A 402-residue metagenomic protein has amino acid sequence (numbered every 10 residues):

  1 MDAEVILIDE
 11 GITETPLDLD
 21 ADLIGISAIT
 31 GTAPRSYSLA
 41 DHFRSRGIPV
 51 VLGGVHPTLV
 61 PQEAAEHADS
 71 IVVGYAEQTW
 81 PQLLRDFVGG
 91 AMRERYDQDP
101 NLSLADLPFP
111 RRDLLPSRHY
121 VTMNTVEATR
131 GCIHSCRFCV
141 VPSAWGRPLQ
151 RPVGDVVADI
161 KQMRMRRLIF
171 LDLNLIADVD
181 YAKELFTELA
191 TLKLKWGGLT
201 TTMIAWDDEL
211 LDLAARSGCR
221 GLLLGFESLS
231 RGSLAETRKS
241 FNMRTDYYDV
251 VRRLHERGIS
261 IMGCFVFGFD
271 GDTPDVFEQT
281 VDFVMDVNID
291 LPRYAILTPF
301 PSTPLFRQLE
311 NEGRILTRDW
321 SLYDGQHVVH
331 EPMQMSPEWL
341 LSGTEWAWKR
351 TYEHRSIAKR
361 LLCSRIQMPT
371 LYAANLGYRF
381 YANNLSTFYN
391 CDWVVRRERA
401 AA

Functional and structural regions predicted by a protein language model:
M1, H42, R46, E63 (+11 more regions): Alpha-helical structural signal in soluble globular domains
M1-R167: Acidic, low-complexity intrinsically disordered segments
D2-L7, D22, P116-R118, P304-F306 (+3 more regions): Radical SAM enzyme core and accessory elements
A28, T32, H56, V72 (+6 more regions): Structured beta->alpha junctions
V51, V72, R95-Y96, G197-L199 (+2 more regions): Structural detector of well-ordered beta-strand residues that form the stable sheet scaffold of enzyme domains
E63, V179-D180, G232-T237, F267-D275 (+2 more regions): Flexible glycine/acidic-rich beta-alpha junction loops that bind and position SAM and/or redox cofactors in anaerobic
E63-P81, L213-L223, Q279-Y294: Structural recognition of alpha->loop->beta junctions
F109-M262, F267-F269, T273-P274, E278-D282: Radical SAM [4Fe-4S] cluster-binding motif and immediate context
